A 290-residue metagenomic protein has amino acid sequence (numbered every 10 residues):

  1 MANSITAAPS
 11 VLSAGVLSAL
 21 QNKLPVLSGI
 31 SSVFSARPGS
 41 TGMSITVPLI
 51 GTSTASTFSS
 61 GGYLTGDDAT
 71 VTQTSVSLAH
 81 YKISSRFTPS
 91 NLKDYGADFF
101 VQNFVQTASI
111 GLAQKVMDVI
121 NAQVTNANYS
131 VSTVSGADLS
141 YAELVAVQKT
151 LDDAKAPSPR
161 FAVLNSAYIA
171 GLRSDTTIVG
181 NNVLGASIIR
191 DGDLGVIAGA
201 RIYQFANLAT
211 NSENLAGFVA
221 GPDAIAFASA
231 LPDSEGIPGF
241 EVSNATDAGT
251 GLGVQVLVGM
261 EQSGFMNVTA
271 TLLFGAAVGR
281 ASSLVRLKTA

Functional and structural regions predicted by a protein language model:
M1-L78, L284: N-terminal "assembly arms/tails" that initiate or stabilize quaternary assembly in self-assembling proteins
N3-A8, S18, L92, T107-A137 (+1 more regions): Signature of extracytoplasmic/envelope-associated structural regions
T41, I45-L49, L151-D247: Extended oligomerization regions of viral-like shell subunits
A55-F58, G96, G171-S174, N181 (+1 more regions): Short helix/loop capping segments that flank catalytic or ligand/cofactor-binding pockets
V71-Y95: Short acidic, glycine/tyrosine-flanked loop/strand segments centered on an H-E-D-like triad
L92-S158, S166-A170, R286-A290: Alpha-helical scaffold segments that mediate packing/assembly in large oligomeric complexes
L252-A290: Extended, compositionally biased alpha-helical segments that mediate assembly or anchoring
